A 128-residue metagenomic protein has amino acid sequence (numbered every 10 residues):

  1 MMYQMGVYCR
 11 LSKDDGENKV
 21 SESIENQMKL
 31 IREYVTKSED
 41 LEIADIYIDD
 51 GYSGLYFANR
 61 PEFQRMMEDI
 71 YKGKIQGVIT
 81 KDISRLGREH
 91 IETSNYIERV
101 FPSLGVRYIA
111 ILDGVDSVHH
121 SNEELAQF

Functional and structural regions predicted by a protein language model:
M1-F128: Short, structured surface patches at the beginning of a domain
